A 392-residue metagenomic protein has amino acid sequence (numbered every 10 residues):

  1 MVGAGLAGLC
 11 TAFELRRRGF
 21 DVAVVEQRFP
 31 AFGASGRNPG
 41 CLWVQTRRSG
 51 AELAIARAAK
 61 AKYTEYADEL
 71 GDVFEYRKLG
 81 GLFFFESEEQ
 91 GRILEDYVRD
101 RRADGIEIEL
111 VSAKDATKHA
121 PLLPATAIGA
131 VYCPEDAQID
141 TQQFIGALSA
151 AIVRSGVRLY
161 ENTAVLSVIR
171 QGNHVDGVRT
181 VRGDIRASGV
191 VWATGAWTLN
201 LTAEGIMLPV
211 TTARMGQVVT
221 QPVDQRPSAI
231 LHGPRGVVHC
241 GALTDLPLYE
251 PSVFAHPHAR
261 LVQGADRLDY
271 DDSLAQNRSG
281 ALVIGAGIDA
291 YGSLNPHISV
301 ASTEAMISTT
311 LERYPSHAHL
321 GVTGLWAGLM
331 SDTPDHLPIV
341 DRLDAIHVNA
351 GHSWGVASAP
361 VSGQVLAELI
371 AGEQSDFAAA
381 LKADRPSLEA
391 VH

Functional and structural regions predicted by a protein language model:
M1-V2, V178, I185-W197, G363: Short hydrophobic core segments
A7-C10, E14, R18, L110 (+1 more regions): C-terminal lid/capping helical subdomain adjacent to the catalytic/cofactor pocket in oxidative enzymes
F13-R17, L42, F74-Y76, D184-I185 (+2 more regions): Active-site substrate-recognition segment that forms the wall of the catalytic cavity or substrate channel
R16-G36: Glycine-rich FAD pyrophosphate-binding loop
P39, D136, D289-S293, L329-S331 (+1 more regions): Glycine-rich phosphate/pyrophosphate-binding beta-alpha loops
P39-H119, D271: Dinucleotide-binding Rossmann-like beta1-alpha1 core, especially the glycine-rich loop that anchors the ADP
A54-R57, F83-I93, V131-A150, P296-S302 (+1 more regions): Short beta-strand to alpha-helix junction loop
V131-S188: Helical element adjacent to the flavin cofactor pocket in flavoenzyme catalytic cores
